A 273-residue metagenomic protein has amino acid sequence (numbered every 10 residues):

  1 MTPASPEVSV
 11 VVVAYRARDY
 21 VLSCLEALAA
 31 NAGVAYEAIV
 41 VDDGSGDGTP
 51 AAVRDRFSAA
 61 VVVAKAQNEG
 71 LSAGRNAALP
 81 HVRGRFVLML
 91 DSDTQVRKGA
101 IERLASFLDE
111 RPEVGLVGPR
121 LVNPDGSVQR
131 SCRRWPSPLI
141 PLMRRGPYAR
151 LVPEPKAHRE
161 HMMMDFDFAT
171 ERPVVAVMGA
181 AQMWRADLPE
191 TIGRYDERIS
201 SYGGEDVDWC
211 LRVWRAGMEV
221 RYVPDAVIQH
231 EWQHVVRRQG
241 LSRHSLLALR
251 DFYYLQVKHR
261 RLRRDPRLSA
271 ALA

Functional and structural regions predicted by a protein language model:
E26-A35: Short, acidic, metal-binding catalytic loop of nucleotide-sugar glycosyltransferases
A27, D42-A51, Q67, R97: A conserved acidic beta->alpha catalytic loop
A35-G44, V63-K65: Short beta-strand/loop segment that forms part of the nucleotide-sugar
K65-V82, S92: Glycine-rich, basic loop-to-helix element that forms the pyrophosphate-binding segment of sugar-nucleotide handling
V87: Short aromatic/hydrophobic "clamp" motif used to bind/position activated sugar donors
K98-C132: Conserved donor NDP-sugar-binding/catalytic core segment of glycosyltransferases
P136-V175: Short, flexible, basic/aromatic active-site loop/helix in glycosyltransferases
D167-G193, R198-A226: A short, conserved alpha-helix in the catalytic core of glycosyltransferases
